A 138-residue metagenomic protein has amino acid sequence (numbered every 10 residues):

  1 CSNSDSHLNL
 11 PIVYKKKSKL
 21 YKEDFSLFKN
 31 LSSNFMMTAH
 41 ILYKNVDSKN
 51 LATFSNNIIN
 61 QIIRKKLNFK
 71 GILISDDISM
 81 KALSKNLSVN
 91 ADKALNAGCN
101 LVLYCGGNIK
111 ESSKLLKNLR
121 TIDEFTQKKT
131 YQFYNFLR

Functional and structural regions predicted by a protein language model:
C1-N118, I122-T126, F133-F136: Second-shell residues forming the walls of enzyme active-site clefts
